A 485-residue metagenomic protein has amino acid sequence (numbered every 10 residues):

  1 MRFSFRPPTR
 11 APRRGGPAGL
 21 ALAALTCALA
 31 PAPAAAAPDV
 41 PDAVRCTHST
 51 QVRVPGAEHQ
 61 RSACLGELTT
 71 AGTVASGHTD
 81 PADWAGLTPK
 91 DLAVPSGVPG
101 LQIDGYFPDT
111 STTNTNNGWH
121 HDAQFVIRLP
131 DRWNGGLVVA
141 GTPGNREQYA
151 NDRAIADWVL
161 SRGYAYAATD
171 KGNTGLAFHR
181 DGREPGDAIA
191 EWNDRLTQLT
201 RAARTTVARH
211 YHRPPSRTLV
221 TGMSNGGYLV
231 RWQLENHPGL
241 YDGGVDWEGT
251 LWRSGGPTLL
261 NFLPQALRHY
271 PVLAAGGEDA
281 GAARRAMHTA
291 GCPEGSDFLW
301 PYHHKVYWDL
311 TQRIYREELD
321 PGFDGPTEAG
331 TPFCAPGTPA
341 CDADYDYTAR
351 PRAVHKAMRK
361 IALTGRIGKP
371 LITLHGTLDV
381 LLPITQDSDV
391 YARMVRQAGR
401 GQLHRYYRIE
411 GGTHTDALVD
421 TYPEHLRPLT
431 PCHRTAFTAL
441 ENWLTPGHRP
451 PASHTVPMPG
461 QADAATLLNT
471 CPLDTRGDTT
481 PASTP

Functional and structural regions predicted by a protein language model:
M1-P38: Secretory targeting and sorting signals
D39-T115, H120-A123, G249-R366, T455 (+1 more regions): Accessory cap/linker subdomain of secreted extracellular hydrolases
L129-N134, P185-D194, A202-S224: Gly/Ser-rich "nucleophile elbow"/oxyanion-hole loop immediately N-terminal to the catalytic nucleophile in hydrolases
A140-R201, R209, L418-E424: Cap/lid segment of the alpha/beta-hydrolase catalytic domain
E147, R217-A266: Primarily recognizes the serine-hydrolase "nucleophile elbow" in alpha/beta-hydrolase and SGNH/GDSL folds
T373-H375, D379: Short beta-strand/loop motif that positions the catalytic acidic residue of the alpha/beta-hydrolase fold
P383-H404: Active-site-adjacent alpha-helix of alpha/beta-hydrolase-fold enzymes
Q402-S483: C-terminal catalytic histidine-bearing segment of alpha/beta-hydrolase fold enzymes
